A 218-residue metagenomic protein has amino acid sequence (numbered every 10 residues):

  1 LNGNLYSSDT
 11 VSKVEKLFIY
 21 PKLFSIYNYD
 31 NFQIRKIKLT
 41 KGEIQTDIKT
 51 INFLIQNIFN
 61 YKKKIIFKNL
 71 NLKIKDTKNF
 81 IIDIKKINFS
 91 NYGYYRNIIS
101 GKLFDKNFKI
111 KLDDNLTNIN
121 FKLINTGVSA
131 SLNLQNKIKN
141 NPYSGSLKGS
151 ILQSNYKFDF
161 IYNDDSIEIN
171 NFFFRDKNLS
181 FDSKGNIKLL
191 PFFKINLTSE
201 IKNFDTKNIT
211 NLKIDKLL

Functional and structural regions predicted by a protein language model:
L1-K106, N170, F181-N203: Flexible beta-edge/linker motif
F53, N79-I167, F174, L190-F192 (+1 more regions): Beta-propeller and related beta-repeat scaffolds in trafficking/envelope systems
D176-S180: Repeat-solenoid scaffold signature
